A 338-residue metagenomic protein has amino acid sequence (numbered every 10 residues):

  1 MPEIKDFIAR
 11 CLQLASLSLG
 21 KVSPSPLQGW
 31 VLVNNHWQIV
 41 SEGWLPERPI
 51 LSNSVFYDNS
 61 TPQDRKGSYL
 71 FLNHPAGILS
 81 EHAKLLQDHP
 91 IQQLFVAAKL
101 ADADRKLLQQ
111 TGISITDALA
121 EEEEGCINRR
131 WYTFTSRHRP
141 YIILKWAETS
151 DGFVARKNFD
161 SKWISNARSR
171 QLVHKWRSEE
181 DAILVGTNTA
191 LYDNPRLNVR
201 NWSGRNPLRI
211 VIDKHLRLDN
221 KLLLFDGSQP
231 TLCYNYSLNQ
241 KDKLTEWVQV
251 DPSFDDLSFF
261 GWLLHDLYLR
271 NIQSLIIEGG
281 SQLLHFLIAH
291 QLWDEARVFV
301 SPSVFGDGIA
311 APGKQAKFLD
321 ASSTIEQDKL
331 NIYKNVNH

Functional and structural regions predicted by a protein language model:
M1-L27, V33, V40-G43, D58-S68 (+4 more regions): Enzymes that bind and transform nitrogen-containing heteroaromatic metabolites
W37, L45-L51: Short active-site-proximal "capping" loops at secondary-structure junctions
Q38, Q63-K66, F71-G125: Active-site loop-to-helix "anion-binding N-cap" substructures in soluble metabolic enzymes
E47-R48, P75-I78, S253-D256: Short, small-residue-enriched loops and turns at beta-alpha junctions that line or gate enzyme active sites
P49-N59: Short, well-ordered amphipathic alpha-helical segments that serve as non-catalytic structural scaffolds within diverse
I50, H82, A120, D151 (+1 more regions): Poly-acidic low-complexity segments
L51-S52, D104, E123, L283: Short phosphate-engaging motifs
C126-W131: Conserved phosphate-binding catalytic cores of ATP/NTP-utilizing and phosphoryl-transfer enzymes
